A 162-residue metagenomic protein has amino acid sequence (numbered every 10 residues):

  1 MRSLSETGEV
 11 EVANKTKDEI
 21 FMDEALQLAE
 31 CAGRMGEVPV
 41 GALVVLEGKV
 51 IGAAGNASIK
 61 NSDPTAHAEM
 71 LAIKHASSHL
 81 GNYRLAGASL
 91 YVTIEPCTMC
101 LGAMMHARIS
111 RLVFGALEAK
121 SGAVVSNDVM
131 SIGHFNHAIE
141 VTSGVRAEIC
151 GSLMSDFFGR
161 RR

Functional and structural regions predicted by a protein language model:
M1-M35, P96-R162: Zinc-dependent deaminase
A25, A29-A32, A42, G52 (+2 more regions): Small-residue (primarily alanine) positions within well-ordered alpha-helices, especially packing/interaction faces
G36-V40, A86: Short, basic and Ser/Thr-rich N-terminal targeting/leader segments
V40-G48: Short beta-strand scaffold segments in enzyme catalytic cores
L46-E47, K74, A86: A cytosolic small-molecule/anion-sensing beta-strand core signal
I51-S58, A138: Short beta->alpha transition motifs characteristic of CBS
K60-L71: A short, polar/charged loop-to-alpha-helix boundary motif
N82-I94: Immediate flanking context of iron-sulfur cluster ligation sites
